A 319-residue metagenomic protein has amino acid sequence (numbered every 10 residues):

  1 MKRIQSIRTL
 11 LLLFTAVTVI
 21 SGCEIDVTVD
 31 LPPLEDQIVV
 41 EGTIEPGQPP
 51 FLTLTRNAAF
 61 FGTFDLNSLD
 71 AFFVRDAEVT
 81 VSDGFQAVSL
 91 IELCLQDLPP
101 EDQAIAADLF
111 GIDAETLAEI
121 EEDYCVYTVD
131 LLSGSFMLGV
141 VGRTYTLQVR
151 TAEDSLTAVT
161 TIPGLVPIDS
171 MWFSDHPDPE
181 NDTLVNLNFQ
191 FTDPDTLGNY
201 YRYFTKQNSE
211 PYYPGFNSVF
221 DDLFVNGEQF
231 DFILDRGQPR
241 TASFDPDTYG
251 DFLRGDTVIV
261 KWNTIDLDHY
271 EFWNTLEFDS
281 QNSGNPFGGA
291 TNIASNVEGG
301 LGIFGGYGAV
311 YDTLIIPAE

Functional and structural regions predicted by a protein language model:
K2-L11: Bacterial N-terminal signal peptides that target proteins for export
L10-L13, E45: N-terminal hydrophobic alpha-helix used for membrane targeting or insertion
V19-G22: C-terminal motif of bacterial Sec signal peptides marking the signal peptidase cleavage site
E24-E319: A sequence/structural signal for flexible, mid-protein segments enriched in small/helix-disrupting residues
